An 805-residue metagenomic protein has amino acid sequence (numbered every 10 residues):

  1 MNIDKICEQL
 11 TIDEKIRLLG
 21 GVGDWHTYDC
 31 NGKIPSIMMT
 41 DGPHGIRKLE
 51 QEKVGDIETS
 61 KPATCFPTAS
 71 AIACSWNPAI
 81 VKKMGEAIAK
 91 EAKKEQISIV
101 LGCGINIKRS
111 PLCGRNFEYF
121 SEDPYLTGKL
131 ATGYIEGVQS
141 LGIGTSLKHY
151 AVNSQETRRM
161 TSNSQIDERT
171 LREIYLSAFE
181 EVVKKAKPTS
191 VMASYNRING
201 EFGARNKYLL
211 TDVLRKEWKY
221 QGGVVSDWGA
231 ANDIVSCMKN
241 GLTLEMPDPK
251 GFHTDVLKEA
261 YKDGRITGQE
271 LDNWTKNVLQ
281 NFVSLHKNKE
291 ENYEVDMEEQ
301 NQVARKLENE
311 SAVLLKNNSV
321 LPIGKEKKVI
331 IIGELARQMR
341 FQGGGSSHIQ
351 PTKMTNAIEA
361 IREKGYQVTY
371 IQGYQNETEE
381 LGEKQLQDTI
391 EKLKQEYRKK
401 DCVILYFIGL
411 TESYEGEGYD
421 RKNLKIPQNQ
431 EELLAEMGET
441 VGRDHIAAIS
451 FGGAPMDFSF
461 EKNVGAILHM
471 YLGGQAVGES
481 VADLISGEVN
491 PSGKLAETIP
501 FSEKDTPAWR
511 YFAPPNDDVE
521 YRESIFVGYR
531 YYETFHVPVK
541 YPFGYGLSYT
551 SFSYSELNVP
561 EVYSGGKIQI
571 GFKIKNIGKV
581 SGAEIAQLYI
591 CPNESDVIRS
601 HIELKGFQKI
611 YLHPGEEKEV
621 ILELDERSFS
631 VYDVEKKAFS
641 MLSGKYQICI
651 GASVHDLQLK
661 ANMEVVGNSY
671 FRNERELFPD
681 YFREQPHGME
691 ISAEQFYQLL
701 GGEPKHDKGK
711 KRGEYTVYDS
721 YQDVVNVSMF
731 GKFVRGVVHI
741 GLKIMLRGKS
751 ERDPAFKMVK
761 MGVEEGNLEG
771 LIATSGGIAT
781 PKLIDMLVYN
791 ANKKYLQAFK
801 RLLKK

Functional and structural regions predicted by a protein language model:
M1-S630, K645-I650, V654, G766 (+2 more regions): Glycoside hydrolase catalytic-domain context in secreted enzymes
E626-N673: Terminal connector regions
V654, A661-K732: Charged, amphipathic alpha-helical linkers/stalks
F733-K805: Extended non-globular C-terminal regions
